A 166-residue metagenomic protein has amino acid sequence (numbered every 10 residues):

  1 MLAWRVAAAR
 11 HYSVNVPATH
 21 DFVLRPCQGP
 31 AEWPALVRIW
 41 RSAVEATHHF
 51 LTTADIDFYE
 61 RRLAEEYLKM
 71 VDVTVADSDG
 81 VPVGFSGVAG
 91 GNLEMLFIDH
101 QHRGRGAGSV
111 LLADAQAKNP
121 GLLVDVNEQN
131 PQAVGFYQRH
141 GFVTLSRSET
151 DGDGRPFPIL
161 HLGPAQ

Functional and structural regions predicted by a protein language model:
W4-A31, Q166: Conserved N-terminal entry element of GNAT/NAT acetyltransferase domains
A31, R38-A64: Conserved GNAT-fold acetyl-CoA-binding loop/helix
V71-G84: Conserved beta-hairpin
S86-G91: A conserved beta-strand-loop-helix scaffold within acyl/acetyltransferase catalytic domains
N92-R103, N127: A short, internal acetyl-CoA/4′-phosphopantetheine-binding micro-motif in the GNAT/acyltransferase core
H102-D114: Conserved acetyl-CoA pyrophosphate-binding loop and the N-cap/start of the following alpha-helix in GNAT-like
S109-V110, Q129-R147, G152-P156: Conserved active-site alpha-helix within GNAT-family acetyltransferase domains
A117-Q129: Conserved GNAT acetyl-CoA-binding A-motif
